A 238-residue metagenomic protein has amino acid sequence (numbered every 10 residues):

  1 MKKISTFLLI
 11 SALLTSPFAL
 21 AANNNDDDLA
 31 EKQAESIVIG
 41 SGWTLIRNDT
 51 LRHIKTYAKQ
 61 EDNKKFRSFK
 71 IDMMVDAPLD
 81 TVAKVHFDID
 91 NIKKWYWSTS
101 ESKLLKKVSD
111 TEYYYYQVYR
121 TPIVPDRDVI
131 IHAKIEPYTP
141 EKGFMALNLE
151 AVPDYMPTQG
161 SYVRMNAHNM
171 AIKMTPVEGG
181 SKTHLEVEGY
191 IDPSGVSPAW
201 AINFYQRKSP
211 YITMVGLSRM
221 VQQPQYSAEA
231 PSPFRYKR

Functional and structural regions predicted by a protein language model:
M1-L8: Bacterial N-terminal signal peptides that target proteins for export
L8-S16: Bacterial N-terminal signal peptides
P17-A21: Sec/Tat signal peptide C-region and signal peptidase I cleavage site
A22-R238: Eukaryotic helix-grip
